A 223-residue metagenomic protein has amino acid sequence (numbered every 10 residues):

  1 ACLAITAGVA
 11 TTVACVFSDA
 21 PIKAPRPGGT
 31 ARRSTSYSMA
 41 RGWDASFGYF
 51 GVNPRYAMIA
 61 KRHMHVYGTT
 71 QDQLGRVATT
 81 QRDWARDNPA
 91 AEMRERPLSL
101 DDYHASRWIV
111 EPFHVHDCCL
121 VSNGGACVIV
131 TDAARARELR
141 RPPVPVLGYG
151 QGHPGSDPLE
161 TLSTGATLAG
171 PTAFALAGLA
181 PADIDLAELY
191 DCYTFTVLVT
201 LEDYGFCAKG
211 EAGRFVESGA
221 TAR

Functional and structural regions predicted by a protein language model:
A1-D19, N53-D87, V128-A134: Active-site-proximal alpha-helical scaffold in enzymes
C2-G42, A85, H104, V146: Cys-dependent condensing catalytic cores that perform Claisen condensation/acyl-transfer in fatty-acid/polyketide
V13-S18, D72-T80, R141-Q151, A180-Y190 (+1 more regions): Beta-strand segments within the central parallel beta-sheet cores of soluble alpha/beta enzyme folds
A24-G29, R86-A90, D157-L159, L198-L201: Short acidic, glycine/serine/threonine-rich loops at helix termini
R26-H63, L100-V128, A220-A222: Glycine-/small-residue-rich "gating" segment that lines the acyl/pantetheine channel and substrate pocket
G42, V66, G75-V77, W108-T172 (+1 more regions): Condensing-enzyme catalytic core mediating Claisen C-C bond formation in acyl metabolism
M64-G68, G170-D183: Phosphate/pyrophosphate-binding loops at sites that engage ATP/ADP/AMP, CoA/4′-phosphopantetheine, polyphosphate
P158-L162, D191-G213, R223: Short glycine/threonine-rich loop-to-helix capping motif typified by GTGT followed within a few residues by an Asp-Pro
